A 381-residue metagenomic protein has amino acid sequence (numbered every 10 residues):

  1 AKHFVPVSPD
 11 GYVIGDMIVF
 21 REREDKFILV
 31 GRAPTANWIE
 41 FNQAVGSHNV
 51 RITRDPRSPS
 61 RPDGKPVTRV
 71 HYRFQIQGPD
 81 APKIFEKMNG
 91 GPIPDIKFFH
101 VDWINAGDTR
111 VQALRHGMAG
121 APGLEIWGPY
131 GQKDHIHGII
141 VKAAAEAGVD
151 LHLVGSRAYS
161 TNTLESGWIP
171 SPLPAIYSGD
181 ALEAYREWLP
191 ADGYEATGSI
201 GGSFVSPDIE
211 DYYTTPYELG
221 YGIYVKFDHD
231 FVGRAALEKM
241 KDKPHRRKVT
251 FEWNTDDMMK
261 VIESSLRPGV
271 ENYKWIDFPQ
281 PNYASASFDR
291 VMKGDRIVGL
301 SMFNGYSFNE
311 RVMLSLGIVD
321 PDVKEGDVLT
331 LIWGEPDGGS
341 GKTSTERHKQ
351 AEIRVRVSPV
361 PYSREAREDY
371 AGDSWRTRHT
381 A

Functional and structural regions predicted by a protein language model:
A1-F4, Y12, K248: Acidic, proline/glycine-enriched N-terminal capping motif
A1-P6, K97-H100: A short, Trp-centered hydrophobic/proline-enriched beta-strand micro-motif
V7-V19: Cytochrome P450
R21-A381: Conserved, structured C-terminal
